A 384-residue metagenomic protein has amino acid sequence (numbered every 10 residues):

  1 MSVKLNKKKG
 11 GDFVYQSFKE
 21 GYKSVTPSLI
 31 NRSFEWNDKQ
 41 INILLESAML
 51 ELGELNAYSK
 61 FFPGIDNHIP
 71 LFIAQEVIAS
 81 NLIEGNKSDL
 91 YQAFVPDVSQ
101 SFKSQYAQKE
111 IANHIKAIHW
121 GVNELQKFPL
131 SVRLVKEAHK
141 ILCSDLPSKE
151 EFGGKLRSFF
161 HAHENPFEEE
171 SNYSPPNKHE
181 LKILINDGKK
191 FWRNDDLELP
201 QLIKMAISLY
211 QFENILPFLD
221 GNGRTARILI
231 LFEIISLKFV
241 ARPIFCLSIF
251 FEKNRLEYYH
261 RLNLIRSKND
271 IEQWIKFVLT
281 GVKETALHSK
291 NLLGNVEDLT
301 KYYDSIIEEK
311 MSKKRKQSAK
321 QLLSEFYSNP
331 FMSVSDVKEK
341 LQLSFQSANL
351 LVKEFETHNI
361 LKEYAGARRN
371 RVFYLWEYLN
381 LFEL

Functional and structural regions predicted by a protein language model:
M1-L384: FIC/Doc superfamily catalytic core
